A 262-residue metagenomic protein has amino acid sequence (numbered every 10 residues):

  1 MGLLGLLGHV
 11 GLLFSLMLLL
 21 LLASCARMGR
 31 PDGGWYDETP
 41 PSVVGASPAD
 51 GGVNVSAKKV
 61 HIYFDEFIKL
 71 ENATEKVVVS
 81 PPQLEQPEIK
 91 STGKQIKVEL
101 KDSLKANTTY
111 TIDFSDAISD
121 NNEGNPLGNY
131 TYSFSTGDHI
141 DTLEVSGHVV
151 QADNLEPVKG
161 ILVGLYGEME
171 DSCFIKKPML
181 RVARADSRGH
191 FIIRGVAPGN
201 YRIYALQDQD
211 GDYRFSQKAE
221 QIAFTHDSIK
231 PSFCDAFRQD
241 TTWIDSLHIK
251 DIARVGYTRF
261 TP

Functional and structural regions predicted by a protein language model:
M1-P41: Bacterial Sec-dependent N-terminal signal peptides
C25-R188, I192-G195, N200-L206, K218-H226 (+2 more regions): Acidic, low-complexity Ser/Thr/Gly/Pro-rich repeat segments typical of extracellular/periplasmic and surface-exposed
D212: Acidic carboxylate motifs that coordinate Ca2+ or other divalent cations, activating on Asp/Glu
